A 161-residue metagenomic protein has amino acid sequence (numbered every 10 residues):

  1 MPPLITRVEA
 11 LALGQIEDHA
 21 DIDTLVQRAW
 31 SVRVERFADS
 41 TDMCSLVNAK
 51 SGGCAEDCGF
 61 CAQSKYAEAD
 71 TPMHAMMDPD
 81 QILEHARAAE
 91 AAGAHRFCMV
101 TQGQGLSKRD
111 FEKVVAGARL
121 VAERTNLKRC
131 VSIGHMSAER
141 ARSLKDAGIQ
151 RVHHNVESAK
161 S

Functional and structural regions predicted by a protein language model:
M1-F60: Flexible, acidic/Gly-rich N-terminal and inter-domain linker regions that tether and position cofactor-handling modules
Q63: Active-site-flanking alpha-helical
Y66-H85, A89-S161: Core AdoMet radical
